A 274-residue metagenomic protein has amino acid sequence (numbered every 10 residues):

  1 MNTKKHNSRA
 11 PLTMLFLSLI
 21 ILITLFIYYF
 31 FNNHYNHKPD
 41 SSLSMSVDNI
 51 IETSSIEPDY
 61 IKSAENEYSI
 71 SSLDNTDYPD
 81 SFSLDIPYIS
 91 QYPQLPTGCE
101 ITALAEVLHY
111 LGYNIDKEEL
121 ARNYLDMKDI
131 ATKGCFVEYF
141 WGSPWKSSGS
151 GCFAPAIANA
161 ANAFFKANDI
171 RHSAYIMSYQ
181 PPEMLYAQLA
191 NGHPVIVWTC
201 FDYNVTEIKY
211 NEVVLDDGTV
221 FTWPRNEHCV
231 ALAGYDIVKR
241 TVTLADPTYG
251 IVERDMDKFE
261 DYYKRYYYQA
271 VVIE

Functional and structural regions predicted by a protein language model:
M1-R9: N-terminal Lys/Arg-rich, disordered targeting/topogenic segments
R9-A160, F201-Y203, K209-V213, V220-W223: Active-site-adjacent structural segments surrounding the nucleophilic cysteine of cysteine proteases and isopeptidases
G98, A174, V195-T199, A231 (+1 more regions): Structural recognition of the beta-strand scaffold that forms the well-ordered cores of secreted hydrolase catalytic
A103, S178, T199-Y203, G234-D236 (+1 more regions): A mature extracytoplasmic/lumenal domain signature
W145-N191: Mid-length scaffold segments of soluble, non-membrane domains
N168-I170, N191-I196, R240, Y268: Loop/turn elements at helix/coil->beta-strand transitions in domains of secreted/extracellular proteins
A187-V195, T199-E207: Short, solvent-exposed, low-complexity loop/linker segments
N211-P224, V230-E274: Noncatalytic regulatory segments and standalone regulatory/sensor domains
